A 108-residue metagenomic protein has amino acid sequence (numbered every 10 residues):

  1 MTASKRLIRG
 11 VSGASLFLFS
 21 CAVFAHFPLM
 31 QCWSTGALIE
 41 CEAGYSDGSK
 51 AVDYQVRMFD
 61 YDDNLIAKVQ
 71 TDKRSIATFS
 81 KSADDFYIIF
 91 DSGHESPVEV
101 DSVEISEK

Functional and structural regions predicted by a protein language model:
T2-A14: Bacterial N-terminal signal peptides that target proteins for export
L16-F24: C-terminal segment of classical bacterial N-terminal signal peptides
V23-E40, D62, V100-E107: Beta-strand-rich domain onsets/edges
A43-D47: Short solvent-exposed capping/turn motifs at the termini of beta-strands
V52-Y54, F86: Short beta-strand/loop motifs in extracellular/secreted proteins, especially within beta-sandwich accessory domains
Q55-K68: Short amphipathic beta-strand segments in non-cytosolic proteins
Q70-F79: Glycine-centered loop-to-beta-strand initiation motif
D84-S96: Short, aromatic- and glycine-rich surface loops/edge beta-strands on solvent-exposed regions
